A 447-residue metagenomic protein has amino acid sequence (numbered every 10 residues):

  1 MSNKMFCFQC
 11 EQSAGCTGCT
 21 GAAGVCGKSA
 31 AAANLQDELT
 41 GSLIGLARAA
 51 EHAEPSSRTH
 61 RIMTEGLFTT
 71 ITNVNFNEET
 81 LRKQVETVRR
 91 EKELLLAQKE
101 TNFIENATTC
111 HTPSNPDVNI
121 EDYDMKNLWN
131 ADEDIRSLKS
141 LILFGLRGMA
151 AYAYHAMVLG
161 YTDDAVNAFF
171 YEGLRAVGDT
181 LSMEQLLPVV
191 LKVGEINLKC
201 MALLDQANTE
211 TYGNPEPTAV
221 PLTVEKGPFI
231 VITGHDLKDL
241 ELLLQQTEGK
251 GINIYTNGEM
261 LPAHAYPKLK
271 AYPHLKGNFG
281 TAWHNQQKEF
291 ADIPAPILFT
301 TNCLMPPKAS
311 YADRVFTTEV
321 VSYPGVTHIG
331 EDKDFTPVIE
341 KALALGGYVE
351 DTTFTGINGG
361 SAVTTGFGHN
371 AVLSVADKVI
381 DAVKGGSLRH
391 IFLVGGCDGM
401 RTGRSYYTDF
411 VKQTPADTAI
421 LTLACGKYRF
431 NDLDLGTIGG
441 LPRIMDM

Functional and structural regions predicted by a protein language model:
S2-M447: Metallocofactor- and cofactor-centric catalytic cores in central/energy metabolism, strongly enriched
